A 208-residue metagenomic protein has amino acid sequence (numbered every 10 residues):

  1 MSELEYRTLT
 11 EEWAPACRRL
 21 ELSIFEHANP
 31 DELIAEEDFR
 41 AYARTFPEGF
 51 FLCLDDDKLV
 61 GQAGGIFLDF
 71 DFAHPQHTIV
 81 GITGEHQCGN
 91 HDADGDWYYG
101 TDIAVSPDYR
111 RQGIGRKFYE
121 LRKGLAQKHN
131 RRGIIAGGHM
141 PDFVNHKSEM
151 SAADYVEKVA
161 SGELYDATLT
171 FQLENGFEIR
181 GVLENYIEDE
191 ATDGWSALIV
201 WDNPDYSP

Functional and structural regions predicted by a protein language model:
M1-F72: Short amphipathic alpha-helix that is part of the acyltransferase structural core
E5-W13, I34, K117-A126, R180-P208: C-terminal/domain-terminus segments
L9, I103-V105: Hydrophobic adenine-recognition pocket in adenosine-nucleotide-binding enzymes
G49-F51, D96, D193-I199: Short beta-strand micro-motifs in enzyme catalytic cores
A63-D102, E120, M140-A167, L173 (+1 more regions): Conserved acyl-donor/pantetheine-binding loop and adjacent beta-alpha core of acyl/acetyltransferases and related
V105, R111-A126, I135-A136: Conserved acetyl-CoA-binding loop-helix of GNAT-fold acetyltransferases
H129: Post-Walker A helix-loop "phosphate-sensing" segment adjacent to the P-loop in P-loop NTPases
R132, E178: Short acidic/polar active-site loop segments enriched in Thr and Asp
